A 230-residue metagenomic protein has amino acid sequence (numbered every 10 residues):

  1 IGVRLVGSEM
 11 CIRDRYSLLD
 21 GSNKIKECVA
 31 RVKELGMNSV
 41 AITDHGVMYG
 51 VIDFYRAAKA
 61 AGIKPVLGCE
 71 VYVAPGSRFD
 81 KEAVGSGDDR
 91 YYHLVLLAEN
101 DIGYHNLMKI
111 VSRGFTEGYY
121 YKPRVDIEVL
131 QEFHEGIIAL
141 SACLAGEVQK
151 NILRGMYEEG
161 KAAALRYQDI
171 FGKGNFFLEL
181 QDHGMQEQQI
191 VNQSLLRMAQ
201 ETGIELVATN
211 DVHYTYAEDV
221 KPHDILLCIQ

Functional and structural regions predicted by a protein language model:
I1-G7: Extracellular interaction modules
S8-E9, R13-Q230: Phosphodiester-processing cores and adjacent nucleic acid-binding clamps
